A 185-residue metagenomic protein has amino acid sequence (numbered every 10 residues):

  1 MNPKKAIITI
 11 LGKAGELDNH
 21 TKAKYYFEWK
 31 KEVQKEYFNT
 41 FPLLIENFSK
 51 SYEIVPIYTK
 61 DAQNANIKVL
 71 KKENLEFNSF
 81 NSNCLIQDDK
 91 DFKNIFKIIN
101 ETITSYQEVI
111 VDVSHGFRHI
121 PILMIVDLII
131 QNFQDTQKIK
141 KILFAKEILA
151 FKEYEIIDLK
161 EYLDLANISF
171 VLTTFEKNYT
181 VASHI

Functional and structural regions predicted by a protein language model:
M1-E108, I129-I185: Long, low-complexity, Lys/Arg-enriched
V109-H115: Short glycine-rich or small-residue beta-strand-to-loop segments that form or flank ligand, phosphate, metal/Fe-S
H115-I122, L149-Y154: Short, well-ordered, mixed-charge alpha-helical segments that flank or form enzyme active sites
R118-Q134: Short Gly/Thr/Asp-enriched flexible loops that form oxyanion-binding sites at enzyme active sites
